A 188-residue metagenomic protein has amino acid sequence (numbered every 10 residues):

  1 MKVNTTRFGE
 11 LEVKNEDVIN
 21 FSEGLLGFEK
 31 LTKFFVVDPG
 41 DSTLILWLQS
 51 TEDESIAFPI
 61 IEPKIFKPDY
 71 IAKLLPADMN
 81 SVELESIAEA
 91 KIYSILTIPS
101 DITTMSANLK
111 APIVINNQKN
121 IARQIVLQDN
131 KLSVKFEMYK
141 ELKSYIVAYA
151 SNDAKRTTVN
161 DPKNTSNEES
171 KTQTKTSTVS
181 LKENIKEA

Functional and structural regions predicted by a protein language model:
M1-K67, I87-Y93, T97-N160: Long, compositionally biased stretches
F66, K73-P76: Compact, glycine-rich, soluble single-domain proteins
P76-E85: Short active-site loop/helix that positions an aromatic residue
Y145-A188: Intrinsically disordered, low-complexity charged/polar segments
